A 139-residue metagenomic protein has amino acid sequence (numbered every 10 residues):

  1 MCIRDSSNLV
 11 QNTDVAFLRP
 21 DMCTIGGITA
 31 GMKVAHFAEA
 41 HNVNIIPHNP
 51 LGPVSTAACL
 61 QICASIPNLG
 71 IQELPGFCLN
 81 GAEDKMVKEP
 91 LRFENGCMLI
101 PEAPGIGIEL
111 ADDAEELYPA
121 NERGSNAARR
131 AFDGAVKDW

Functional and structural regions predicted by a protein language model:
R4-P104: Shared catalytic-loop signature of beta/alpha-barrel
I106-W139: Extended hydrophobic packing segments that form well-structured cores
